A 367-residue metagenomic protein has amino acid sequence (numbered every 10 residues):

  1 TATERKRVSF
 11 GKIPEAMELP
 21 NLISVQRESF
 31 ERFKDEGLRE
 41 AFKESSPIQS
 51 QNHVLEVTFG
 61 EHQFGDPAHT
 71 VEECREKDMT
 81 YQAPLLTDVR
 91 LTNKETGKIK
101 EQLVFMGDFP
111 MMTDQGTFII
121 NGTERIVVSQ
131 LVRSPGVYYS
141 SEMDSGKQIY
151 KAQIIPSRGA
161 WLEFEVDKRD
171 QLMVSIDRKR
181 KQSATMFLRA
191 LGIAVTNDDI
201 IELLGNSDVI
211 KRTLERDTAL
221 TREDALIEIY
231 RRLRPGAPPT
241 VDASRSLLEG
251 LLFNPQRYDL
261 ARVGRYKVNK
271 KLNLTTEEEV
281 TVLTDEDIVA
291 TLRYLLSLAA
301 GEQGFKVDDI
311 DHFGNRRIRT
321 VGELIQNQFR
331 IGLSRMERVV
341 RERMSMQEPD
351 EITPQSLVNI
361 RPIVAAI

Functional and structural regions predicted by a protein language model:
T1-I367: N-terminal non-catalytic structural scaffold regions of very large proteins
